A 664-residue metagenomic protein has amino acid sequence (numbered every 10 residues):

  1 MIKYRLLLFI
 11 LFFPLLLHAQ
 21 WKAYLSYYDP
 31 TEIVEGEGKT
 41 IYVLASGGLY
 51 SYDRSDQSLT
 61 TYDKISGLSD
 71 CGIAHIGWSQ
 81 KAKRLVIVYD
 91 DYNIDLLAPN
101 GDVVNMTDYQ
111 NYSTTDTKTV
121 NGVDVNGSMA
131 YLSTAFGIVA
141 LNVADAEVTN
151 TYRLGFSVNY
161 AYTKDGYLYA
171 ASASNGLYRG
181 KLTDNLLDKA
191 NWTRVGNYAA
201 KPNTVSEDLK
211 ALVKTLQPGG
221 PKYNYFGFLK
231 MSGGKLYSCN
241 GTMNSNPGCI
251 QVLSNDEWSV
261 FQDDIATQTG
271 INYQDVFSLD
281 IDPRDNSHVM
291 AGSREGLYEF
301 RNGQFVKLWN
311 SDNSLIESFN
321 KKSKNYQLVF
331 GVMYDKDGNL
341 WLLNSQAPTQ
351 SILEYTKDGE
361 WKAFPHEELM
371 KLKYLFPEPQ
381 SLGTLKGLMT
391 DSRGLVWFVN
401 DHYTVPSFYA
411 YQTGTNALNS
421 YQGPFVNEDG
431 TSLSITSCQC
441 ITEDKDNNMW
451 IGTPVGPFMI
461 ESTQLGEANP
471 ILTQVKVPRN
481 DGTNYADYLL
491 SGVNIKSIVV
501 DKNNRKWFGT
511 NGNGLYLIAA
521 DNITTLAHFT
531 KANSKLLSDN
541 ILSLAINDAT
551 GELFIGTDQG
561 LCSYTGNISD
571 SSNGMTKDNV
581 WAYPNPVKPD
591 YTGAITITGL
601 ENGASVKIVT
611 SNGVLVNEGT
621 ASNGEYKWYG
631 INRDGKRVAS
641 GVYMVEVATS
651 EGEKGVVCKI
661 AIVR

Functional and structural regions predicted by a protein language model:
Q20-G36, D63-K81, M106-N126, T149-D165 (+10 more regions): Short coil-to-beta transitions that initiate beta-strands within beta-rich domains
T40-V43, R84-V86, M129-L132, L168-A170 (+8 more regions): Conserved beta-propeller blade signature
G101-D102, K181-L187, E257-W258, N302-V306 (+5 more regions): Short loop/turn segments immediately following beta-strands, especially the blade-tip and inter-blade linker loops
N540-S572: Blade-level signature of beta-propeller repeat domains, shared across WD40, Kelch, NHL, RCC1 and BNR/Asp-box propellers
G574-K607, E625-W628: Glycine-centered coil/turn sites that cap beta-strands in beta-rich domains
S605-V616, Y643: Short, glycine-anchored, charge-dense loop/turn motifs used at functional sites
L615-V638, T649-E653: Glycine-centered tight-turn motifs at strand-turn-strand junctions
M644-R664: C-terminal tail/sorting-segment detector
